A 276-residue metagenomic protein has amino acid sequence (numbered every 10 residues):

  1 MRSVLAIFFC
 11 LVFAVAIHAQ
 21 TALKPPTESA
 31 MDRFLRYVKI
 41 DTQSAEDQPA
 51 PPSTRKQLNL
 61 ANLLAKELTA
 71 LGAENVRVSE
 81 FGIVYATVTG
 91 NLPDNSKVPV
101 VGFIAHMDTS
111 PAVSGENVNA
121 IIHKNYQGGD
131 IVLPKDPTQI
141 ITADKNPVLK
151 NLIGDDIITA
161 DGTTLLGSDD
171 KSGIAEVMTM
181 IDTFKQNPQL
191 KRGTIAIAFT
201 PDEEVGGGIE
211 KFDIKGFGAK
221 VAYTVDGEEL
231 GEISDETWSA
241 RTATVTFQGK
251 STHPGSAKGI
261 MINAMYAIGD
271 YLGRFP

Functional and structural regions predicted by a protein language model:
M1-V4: Positively charged n-region of N-terminal signal peptides that target proteins for export
A6-A16: Bacterial N-terminal signal peptides
I17-T21: Boundary at the C-terminal end of the N-terminal hydrophobic targeting segment
T27-R55, T159: N-terminal capping segment at the start of a domain
L35, N62-A65, I174-D182, T244 (+1 more regions): Predominant activation on well-ordered alpha-helical scaffold segments within soluble catalytic domains
Q48-V98, G102-I104, D108: A non-catalytic alpha/beta surface segment that caps or lines the substrate-entry region of metallo-dependent hydrolase
N95-T194, F199: Active-site metal-coordination/substrate-binding segment of hydrolases, especially metallo-dependent peptidases
L149-K150, D155-S168, D202-P276: Midchain, well-structured core segments that form catalytic/ion-binding scaffolds
